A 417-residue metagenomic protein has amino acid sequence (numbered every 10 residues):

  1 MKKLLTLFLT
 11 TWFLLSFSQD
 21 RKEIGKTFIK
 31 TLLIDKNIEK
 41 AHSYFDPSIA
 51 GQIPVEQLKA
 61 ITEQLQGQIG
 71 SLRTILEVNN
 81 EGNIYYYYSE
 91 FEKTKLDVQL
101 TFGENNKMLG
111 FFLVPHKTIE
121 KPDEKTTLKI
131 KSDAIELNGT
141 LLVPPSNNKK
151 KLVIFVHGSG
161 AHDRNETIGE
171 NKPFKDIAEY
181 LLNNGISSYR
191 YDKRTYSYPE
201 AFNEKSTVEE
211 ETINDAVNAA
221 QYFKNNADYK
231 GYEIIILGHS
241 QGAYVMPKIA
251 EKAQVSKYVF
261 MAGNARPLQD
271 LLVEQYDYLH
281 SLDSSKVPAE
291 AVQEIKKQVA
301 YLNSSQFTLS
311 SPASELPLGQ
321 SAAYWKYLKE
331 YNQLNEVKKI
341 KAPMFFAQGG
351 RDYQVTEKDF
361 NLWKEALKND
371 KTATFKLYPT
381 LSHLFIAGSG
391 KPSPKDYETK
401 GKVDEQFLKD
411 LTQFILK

Functional and structural regions predicted by a protein language model:
F112-N148: N-terminal cap/lid segment of alpha/beta-hydrolase-fold proteins
K149-G158: Short beta-strand element of the alpha/beta-hydrolase
F174-E200: Conserved alpha/beta-hydrolase
K205-A227: Alpha/beta-hydrolase active-site loop
Q221-H280: Primarily recognizes the serine-hydrolase "nucleophile elbow" in alpha/beta-hydrolase and SGNH/GDSL folds
K257-K339: Accessory cap/linker subdomain of secreted extracellular hydrolases
I340, F346-Q348: Short beta-strand/loop motif that positions the catalytic acidic residue of the alpha/beta-hydrolase fold
L381-L384, S389-K417: Catalytic active-site module of serine/aspartate enzymes centered on a nucleophile-bearing elbow/loop
